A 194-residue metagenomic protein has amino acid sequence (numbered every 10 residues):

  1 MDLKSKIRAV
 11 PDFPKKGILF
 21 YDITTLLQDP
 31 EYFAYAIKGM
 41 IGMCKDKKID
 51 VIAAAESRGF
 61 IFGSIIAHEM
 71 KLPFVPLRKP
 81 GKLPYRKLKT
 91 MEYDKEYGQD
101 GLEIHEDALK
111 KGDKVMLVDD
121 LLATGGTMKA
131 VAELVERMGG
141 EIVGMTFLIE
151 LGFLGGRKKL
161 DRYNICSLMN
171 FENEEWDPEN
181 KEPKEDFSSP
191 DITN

Functional and structural regions predicted by a protein language model:
M1-K48: Active-site-facing substrate-recognition patch
S5, A132-N194: PRPP-dependent phosphoribosyltransferase catalytic core
K38-Y93, Q99: Conserved PRPP/pyrophosphate-binding segment of the phosphoribosyltransferase/PRPP-pathway fold
D50, D113, V143: Conserved acidic residues
A54, L117-V118: Generic enzyme active-site microenvironment
L72-V115, K181-T193: Short, glycine/charge-rich flexible loops or terminal/linker lids adjacent to PRPP-binding catalytic cores
D120, G125: Conserved G/P- and acidic residue-centered "switch" motifs that form tight phosphate/ATP-binding loops in soluble
